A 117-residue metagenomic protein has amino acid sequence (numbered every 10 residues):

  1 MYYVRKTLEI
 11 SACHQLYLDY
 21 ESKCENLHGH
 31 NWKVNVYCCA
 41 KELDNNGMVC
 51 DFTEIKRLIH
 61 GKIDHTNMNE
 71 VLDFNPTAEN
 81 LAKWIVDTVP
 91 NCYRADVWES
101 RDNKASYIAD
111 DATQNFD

Functional and structural regions predicted by a protein language model:
M1-D117: Charge-rich, low-complexity N-terminal segments
